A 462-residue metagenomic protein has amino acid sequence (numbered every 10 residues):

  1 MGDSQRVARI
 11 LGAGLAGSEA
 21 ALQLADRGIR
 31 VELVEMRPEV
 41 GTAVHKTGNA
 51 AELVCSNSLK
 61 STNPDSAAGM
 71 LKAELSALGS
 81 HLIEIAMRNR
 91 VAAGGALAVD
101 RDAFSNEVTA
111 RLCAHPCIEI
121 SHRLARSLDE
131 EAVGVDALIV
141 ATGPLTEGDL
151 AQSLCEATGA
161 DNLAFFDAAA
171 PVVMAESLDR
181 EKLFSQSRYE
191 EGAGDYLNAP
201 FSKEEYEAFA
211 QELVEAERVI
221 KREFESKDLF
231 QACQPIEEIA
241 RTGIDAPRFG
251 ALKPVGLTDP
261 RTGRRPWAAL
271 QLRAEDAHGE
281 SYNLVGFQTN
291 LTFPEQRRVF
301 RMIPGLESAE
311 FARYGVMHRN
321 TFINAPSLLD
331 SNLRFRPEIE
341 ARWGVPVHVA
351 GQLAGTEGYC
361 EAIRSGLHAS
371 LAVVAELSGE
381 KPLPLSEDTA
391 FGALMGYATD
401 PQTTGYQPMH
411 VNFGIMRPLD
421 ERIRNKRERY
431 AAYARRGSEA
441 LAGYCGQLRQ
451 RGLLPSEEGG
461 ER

Functional and structural regions predicted by a protein language model:
D3-A16: Beta1/beta-strand and adjacent pyrophosphate-binding region of the FAD-binding site in flavoprotein oxidoreductases
L22-E84, E387-A398: N-terminal FAD cofactor-binding segment of flavoenzymes
P64-T109, C113, C117: A conserved beta-strand/loop capping segment in the N-terminal third of enzymes that catalyze redox or closely related
A114-R298: Predominantly flavin-linked oxidoreductase catalytic cores and closely associated redox partners
P254-R265, M317-T356, T399-I415: FAD-binding beta-loop-beta segment adjacent to the flavin cofactor pocket
R342-W343, A372-M409: Active-site-proximal substrate-binding core of FAD-dependent oxidoreductases
E361-E376: An active-site-proximal "capping" alpha-helix that borders the catalytic cofactor pocket
Y406-R462: C-terminal auxiliary extensions adjacent to catalytic cores
